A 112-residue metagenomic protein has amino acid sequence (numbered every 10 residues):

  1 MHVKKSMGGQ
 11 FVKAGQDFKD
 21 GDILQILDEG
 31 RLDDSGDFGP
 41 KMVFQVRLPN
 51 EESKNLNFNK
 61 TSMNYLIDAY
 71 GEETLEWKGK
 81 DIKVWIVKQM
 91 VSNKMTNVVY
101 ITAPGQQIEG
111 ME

Functional and structural regions predicted by a protein language model:
M1, K5, Q106-E112: Acidic, gly/ser/pro-rich intrinsically disordered tails
M1-N55: OB-fold ssDNA-binding interfaces and closely related basic DNA-contact patches used across DNA replication/repair
F38, E76-K78, N93-M95: A short, structural micro-pattern
N59-D68: Short, structured beta-strand/loop micro-motifs enriched in basic residues and often containing a Trp
D68-K83: Short nucleic-acid-contacting surface segments enriched for D/E, G, S/T with interspersed K/R
Q89-I108: OB-fold/S1-family single-stranded nucleic acid-binding modules
